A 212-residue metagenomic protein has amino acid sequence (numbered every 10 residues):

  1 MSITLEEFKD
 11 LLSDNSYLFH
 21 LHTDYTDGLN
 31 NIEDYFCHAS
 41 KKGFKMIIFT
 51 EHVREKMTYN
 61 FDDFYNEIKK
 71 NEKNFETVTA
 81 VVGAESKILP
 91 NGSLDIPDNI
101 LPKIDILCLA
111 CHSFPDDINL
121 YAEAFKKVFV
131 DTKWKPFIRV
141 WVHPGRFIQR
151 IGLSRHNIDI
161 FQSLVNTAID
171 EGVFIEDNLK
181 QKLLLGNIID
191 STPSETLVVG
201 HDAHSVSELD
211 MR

Functional and structural regions predicted by a protein language model:
M1-T26: Replace "His-x-His-based motif
S2-L11, S40, T58-V173: Extended substrate/RNA-proximal surfaces in nucleic-acid metabolism proteins
Y17-L21, I47-F49, A80-A84, L107-L109 (+3 more regions): Hydrophobic faces of well-ordered beta-strands that scaffold small-molecule active sites in alpha/beta enzyme cores
D24-D27, V53-T58, K87-N91, F114-D117 (+3 more regions): Active-site environment of divalent metal-dependent phosphoester hydrolases
T26-N31, N119-E123: Glycine-rich anion/phosphate-binding loops
E33-T50, E67-K73: Alpha-helical scaffold segments that flank or form the walls of functional sites
D62-Y65, D190-P193, R212: Short low-complexity, flexible loop/linker segments enriched in glycine and/or proline with clustered acidic
E195-M211: Short acidic/histidine-rich active-site segments
